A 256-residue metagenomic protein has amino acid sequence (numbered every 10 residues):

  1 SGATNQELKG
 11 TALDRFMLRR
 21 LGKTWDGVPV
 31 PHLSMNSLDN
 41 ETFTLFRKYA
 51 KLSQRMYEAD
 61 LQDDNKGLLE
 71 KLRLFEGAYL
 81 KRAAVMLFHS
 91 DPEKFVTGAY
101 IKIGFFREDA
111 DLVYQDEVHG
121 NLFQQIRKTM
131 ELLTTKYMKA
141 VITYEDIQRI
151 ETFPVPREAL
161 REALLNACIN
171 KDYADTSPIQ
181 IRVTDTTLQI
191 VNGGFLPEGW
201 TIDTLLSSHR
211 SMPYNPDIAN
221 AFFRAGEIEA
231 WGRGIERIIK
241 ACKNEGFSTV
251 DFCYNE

Functional and structural regions predicted by a protein language model:
S1-E256: Conserved N-terminal catalytic/coupling substructures associated with nucleotide/phosphate chemistry
